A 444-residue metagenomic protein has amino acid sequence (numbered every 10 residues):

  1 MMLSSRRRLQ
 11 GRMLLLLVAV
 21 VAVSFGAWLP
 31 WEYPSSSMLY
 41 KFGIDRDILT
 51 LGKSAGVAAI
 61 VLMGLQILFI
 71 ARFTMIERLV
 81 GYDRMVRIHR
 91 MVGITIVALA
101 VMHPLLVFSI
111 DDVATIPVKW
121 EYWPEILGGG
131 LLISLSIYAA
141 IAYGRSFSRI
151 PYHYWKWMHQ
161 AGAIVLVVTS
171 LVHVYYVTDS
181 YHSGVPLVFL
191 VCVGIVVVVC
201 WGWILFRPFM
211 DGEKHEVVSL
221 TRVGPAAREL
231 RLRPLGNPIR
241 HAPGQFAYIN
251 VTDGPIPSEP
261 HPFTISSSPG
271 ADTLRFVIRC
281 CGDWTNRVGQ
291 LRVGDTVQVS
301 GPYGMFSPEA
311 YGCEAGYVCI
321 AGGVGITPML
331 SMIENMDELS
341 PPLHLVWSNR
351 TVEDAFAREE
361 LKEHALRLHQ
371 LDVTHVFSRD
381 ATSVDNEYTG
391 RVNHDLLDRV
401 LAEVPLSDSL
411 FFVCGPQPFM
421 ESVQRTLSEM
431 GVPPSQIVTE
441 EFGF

Functional and structural regions predicted by a protein language model:
M2-V18, I164, V168-L171, D283-W284 (+2 more regions): Reductase modules of NAD(P)H-dependent flavoproteins
R6-C200, G316: Membrane-embedded alpha-helical bundles of multi-pass integral membrane proteins
G52, F209-Q298, E314, P342 (+3 more regions): Ferredoxin-reductase
F73, F147-Y154, L205-K214, S409: Juxtamembrane/interface segments at transmembrane-helix termini
T178-H182, W201-E216: Hydrophobic alpha-helical transmembrane segments in integral membrane proteins
N237-P238, G312-C313, A402-D408: Glycine-rich phosphate-binding loop signature in dinucleotide/nucleotide-binding domains
P302-C313: A short, basic/flexible loop-to-alpha-helix module at the beginning of a structural domain
I326-D337: Histidine-anchored nucleotide/phosphate-binding helix
